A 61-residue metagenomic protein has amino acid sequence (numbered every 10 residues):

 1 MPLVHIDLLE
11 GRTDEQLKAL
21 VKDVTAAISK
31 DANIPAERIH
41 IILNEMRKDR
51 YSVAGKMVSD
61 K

Functional and structural regions predicted by a protein language model:
P2-K61: A domain-level signal for the structural core that forms small-molecule/cofactor-binding pockets and catalytic centers
